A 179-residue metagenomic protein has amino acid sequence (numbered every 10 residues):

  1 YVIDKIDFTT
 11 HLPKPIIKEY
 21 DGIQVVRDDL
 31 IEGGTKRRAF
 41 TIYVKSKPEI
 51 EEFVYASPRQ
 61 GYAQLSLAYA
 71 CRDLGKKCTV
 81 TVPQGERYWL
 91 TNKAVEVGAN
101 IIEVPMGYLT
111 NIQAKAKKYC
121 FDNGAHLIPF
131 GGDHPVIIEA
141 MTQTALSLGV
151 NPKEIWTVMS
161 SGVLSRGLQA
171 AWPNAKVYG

Functional and structural regions predicted by a protein language model:
Y1-E51: Positively charged, low-complexity intrinsically disordered leader regions
Q24-R27, V54-Y55, E103-V104, H126-F130 (+1 more regions): General beta-strand structural signal in soluble alpha/beta enzymes
R37-V54, Q64, Q143-V150: Short internal alpha-helix immediately C-terminal to a glycine-rich phosphate-binding loop in Rossmann-like
I50-A70, L74-V82, E154-S161: A short, small-residue-rich loop immediately preceding and capping a beta-strand
S66-A70, L90-K93, G167-A171: A short acidic, amphipathic alpha-helical/loop segment
L74, I137-G179: Glycine-rich phosphate/pyrophosphate-binding loop at beta-loop-alpha junctions
C78-E86, Y178-G179: Short internal beta-strands
G85-N151: Small/polar-residue-rich loop-to-helix segments that shape phosphate-bearing ligand pockets
